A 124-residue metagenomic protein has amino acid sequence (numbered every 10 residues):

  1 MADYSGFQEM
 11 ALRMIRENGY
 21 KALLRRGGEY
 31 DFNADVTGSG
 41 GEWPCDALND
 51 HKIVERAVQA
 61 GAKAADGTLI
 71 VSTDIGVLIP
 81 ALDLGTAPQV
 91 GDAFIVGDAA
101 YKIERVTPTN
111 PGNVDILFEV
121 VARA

Functional and structural regions predicted by a protein language model:
M1-N18: N-terminal leader/capping segments at the start of a protein or of a new domain
A2-G6, L23-A124: Short, conserved turn/kink motifs that form compact alpha/beta structural patches or helix kinks used as
